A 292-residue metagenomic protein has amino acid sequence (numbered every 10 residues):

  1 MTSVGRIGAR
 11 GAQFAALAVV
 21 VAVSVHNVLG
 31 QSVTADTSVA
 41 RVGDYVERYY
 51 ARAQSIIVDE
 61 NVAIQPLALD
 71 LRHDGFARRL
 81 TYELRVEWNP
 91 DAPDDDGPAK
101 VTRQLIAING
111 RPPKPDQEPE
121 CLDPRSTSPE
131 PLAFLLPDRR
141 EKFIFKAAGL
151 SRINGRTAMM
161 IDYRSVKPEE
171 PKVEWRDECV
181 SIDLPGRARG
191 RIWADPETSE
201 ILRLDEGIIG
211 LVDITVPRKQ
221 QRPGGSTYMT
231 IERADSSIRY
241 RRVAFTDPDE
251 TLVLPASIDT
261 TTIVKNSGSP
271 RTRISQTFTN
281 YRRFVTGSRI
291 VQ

Functional and structural regions predicted by a protein language model:
M1-A16: Bacterial N-terminal signal peptides that target proteins for export
V4-I7, V20-V21, A35: A general, composition-driven signal for non-globular sequence regions
A12-N27: Bacterial N-terminal signal peptides
L29-R189, P196-R203, G207-Q292: Structured extracytoplasmic
